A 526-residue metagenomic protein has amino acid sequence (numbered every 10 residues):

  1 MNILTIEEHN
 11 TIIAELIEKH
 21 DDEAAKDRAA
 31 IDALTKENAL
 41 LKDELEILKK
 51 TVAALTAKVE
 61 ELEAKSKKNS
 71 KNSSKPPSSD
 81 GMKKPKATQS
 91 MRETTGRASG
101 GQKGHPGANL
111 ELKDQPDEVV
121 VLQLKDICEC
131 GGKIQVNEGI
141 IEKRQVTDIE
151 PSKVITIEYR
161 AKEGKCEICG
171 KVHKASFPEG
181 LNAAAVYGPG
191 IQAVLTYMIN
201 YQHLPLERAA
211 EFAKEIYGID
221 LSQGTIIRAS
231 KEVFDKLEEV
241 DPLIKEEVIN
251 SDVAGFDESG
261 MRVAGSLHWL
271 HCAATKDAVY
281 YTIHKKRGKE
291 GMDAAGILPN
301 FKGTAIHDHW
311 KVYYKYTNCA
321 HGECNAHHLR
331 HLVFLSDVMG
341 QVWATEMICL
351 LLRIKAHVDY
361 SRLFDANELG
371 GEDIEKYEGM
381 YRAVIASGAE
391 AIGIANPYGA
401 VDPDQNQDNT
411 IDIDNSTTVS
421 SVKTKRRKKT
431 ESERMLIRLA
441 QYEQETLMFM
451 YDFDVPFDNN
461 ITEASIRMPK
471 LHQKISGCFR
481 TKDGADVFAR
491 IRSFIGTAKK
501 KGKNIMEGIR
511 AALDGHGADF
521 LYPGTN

Functional and structural regions predicted by a protein language model:
M1-A183, I227, F256: Short, flexible loop/hinge motifs at secondary-structure junctions
A14, E18, A25, A53-A54 (+2 more regions): Catalytic center-proximal scaffold of phosphoryl-transfer enzymes
